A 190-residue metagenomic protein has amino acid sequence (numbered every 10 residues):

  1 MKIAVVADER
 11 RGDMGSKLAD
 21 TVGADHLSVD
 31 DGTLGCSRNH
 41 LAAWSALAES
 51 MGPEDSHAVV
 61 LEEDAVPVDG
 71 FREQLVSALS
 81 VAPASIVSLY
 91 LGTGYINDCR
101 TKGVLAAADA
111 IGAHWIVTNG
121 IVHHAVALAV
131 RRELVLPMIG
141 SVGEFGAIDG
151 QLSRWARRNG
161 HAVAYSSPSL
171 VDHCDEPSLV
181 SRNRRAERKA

Functional and structural regions predicted by a protein language model:
M1-L61, A65-A190: An acidic/histidine-cluster motif and surrounding catalytic segment that typifies divalent-metal-assisted enzyme active
